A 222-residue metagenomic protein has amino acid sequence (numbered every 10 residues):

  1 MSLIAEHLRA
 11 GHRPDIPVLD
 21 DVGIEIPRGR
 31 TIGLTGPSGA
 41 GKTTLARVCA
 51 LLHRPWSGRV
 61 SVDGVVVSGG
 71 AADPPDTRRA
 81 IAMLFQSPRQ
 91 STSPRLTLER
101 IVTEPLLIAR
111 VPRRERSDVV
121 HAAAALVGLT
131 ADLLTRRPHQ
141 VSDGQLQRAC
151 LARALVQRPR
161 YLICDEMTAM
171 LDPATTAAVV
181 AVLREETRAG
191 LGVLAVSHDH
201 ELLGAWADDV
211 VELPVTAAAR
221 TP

Functional and structural regions predicted by a protein language model:
M1-A5, R9-D21, A71-A72: A short, flexible loop at the N-terminus of ABC-type nucleotide-binding domains that lies
A50: Helix-to-loop junction immediately C-terminal to a conserved catalytic motif
V66-A82, L96, I108, R188: ABC ATPase NBD coupling module
S87, P94-L107: Q-loop/switch helix immediately C-terminal to the Walker
E115-D132: Conserved ABC ATPase "signature" region
R137-V141, Q145: Conserved ABC ATPase signature
R158: Conserved catalytic motifs of ABC-family nucleotide-binding domains
